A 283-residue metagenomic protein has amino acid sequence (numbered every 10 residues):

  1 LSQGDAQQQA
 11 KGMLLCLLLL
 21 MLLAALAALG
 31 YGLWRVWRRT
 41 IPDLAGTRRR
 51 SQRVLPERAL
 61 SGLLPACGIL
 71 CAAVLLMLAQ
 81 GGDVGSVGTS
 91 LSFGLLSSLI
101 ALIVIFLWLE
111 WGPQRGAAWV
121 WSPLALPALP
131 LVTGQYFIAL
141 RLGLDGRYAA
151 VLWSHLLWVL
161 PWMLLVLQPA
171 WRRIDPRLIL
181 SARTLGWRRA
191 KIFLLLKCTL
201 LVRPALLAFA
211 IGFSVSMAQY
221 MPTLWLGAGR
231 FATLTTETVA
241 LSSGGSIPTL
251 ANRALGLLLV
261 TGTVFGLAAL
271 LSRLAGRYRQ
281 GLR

Functional and structural regions predicted by a protein language model:
L1-A6, Y220-P248, G281: Glycine-rich helix-loop "coupling/hinge" segments at transmembrane-helix boundaries in multipass transporters
G4-Q8, R50-V54, G82-S86, S90 (+5 more regions): Membrane-helix interfacial "entry" motifs
A6, G32-G62: Flexible interhelical linker loops that connect adjacent transmembrane helices in multi-pass membrane transporters
Q9-M13, P176, L180-A182, I247-A251: Loop-to-transmembrane helix entry/capping segments in MFS-fold secondary transporters and related SLC/MFSD carriers
G12-G32, L55-R172, L200, P204-M221 (+2 more regions): Membrane-water interface segments at the C-terminal ends of transmembrane alpha-helices in multi-pass inner-membrane
R39-T47, S272-R283: Short cytosolic juxtamembrane segments of multi-pass membrane proteins
T89, L180, A240: Conserved adenine-binding aromatic site and its adjacent loop/helix in ATP-hydrolyzing domains
I174-L201: Short helix-to-coil transition segments within interhelical loops that connect adjacent transmembrane helices
